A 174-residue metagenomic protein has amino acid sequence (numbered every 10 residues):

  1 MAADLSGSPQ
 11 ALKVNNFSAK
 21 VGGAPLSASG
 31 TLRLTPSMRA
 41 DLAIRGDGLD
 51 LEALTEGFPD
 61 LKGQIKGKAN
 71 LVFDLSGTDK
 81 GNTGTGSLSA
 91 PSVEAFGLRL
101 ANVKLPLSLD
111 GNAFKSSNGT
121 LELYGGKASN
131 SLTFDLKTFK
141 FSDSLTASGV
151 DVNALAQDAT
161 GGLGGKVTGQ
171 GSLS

Functional and structural regions predicted by a protein language model:
M1-Q10, N16-A19, P25-M38, L42-I44 (+5 more regions): Extended lipid/amphipathic-ligand handling interfaces
P25, D50-L54, E94-F96, K140 (+1 more regions): Gram-negative outer-membrane beta-barrel proteins
E56-L61, S92, A154-T160: Extracellular loop and loop/strand-boundary signature of outer-membrane beta-barrel proteins
F58, L100-N102: Outer-membrane beta-barrel translocator domains and adjoining extracellular loop/strand segments of Gram-negative
N82-G86: Short flexible loop/turn segments that cap and initiate beta-strands
S87, L98-R99: Low-complexity, polar/charged sequence tracts that form flexible coils or short amphipathic helices and often embed
